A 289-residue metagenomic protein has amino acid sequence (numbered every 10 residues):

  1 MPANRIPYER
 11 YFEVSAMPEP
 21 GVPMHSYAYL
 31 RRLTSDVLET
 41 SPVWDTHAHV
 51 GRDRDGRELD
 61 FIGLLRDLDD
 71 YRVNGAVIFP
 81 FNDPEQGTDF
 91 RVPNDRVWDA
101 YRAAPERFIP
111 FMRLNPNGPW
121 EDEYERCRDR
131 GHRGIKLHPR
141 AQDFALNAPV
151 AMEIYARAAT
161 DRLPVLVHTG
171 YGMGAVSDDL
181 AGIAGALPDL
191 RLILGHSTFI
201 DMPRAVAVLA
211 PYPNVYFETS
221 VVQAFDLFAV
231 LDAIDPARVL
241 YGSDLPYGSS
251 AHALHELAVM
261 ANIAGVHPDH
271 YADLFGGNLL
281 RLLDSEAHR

Functional and structural regions predicted by a protein language model:
P2-P42, T46, L59-G75, H252-R289: Mid-to-C-terminal alpha-helical segments outside catalytic/metal-binding sites
N4-E13, E19-G21, S26, G134 (+1 more regions): Catalytic pocket-lining loop regions of alpha/beta-barrel enzymes, especially the amidohydrolase/enolase/GH5 lineages
H47-G51, H138, H168, H196: Histidine-centered divalent metal-coordination motifs
A48-H49, G63-Q86, R107-R113, R133-G134: Divalent metal-dependent hydrolysis catalytic cores, especially in the metallo-beta-lactamase
G51-D53, D83-Q86, P116-P119, Q142 (+4 more regions): Active-site environment of divalent metal-dependent phosphoester hydrolases
G56-L68, N117-C127: Short, acidic/polar
G75, T88-P164, V215: Active-site gating/metal-coordination segments in enzymes
T198-R289: H/E-rich (His + Asp/Glu) clusters that bind or coordinate divalent metals
